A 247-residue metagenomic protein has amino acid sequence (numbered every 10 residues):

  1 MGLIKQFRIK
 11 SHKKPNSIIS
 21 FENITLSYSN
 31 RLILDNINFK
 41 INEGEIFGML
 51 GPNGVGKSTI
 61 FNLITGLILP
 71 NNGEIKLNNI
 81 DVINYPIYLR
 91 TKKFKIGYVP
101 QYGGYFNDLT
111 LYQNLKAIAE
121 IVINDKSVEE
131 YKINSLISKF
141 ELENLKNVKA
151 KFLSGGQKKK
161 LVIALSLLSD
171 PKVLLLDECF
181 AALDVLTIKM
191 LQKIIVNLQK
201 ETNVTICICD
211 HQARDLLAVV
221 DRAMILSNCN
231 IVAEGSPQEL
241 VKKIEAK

Functional and structural regions predicted by a protein language model:
L50-P52: The feature captures the beta-strand-to-loop junction immediately N-terminal to the Walker
T65: Helix-to-loop junction immediately C-terminal to a conserved catalytic motif
V82-G97, Y102, K243: ABC ATPase NBD coupling module
Y102, L109-I121: Q-loop/switch helix immediately C-terminal to the Walker
V128-L145, V196: Conserved ABC ATPase "signature" region
K149-L153: Conserved ABC ATPase signature
